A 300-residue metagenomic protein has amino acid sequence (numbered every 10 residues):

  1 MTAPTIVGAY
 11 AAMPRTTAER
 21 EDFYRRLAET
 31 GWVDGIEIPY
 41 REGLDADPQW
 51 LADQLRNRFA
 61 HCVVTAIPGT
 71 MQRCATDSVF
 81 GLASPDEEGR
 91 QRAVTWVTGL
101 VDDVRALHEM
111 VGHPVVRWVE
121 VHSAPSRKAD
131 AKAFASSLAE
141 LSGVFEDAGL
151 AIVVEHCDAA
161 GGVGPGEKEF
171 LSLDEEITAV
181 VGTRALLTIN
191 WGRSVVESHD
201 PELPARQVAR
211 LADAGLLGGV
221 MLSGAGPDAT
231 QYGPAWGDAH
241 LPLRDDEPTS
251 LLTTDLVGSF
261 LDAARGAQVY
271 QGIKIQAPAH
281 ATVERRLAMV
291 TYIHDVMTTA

Functional and structural regions predicted by a protein language model:
M1-L82, E87-G99, N190, T299-A300: N-terminal pre-domain/capping segments
M1-R15, E109, H113, E197 (+1 more regions): Sequence termini and other peripheral, non-core segments
T2-A12, V33-E37, H61-T65, V116-E120 (+4 more regions): Structural preference for beta-strand elements that scaffold enzyme active sites
A12-E19, E37-D53, R127-D130, A160-F170 (+4 more regions): Acidic-and-aromatic substrate-binding clefts and catalytic sites of carbohydrate-active enzymes
E21-W32, D45-M71, D102-P114, S142-G149 (+3 more regions): Acidic (Asp/Glu)-rich catalytic clusters
S78-G182, R285-D295: Active-site acidic/histidine proton-transfer and metal-coordination neighborhood in alpha/beta enzyme cores
L141-P234: Acidic/histidine-rich catalytic cores of soluble enzymes
G233-A300: C-terminal accessory extensions appended to soluble enzyme cores
